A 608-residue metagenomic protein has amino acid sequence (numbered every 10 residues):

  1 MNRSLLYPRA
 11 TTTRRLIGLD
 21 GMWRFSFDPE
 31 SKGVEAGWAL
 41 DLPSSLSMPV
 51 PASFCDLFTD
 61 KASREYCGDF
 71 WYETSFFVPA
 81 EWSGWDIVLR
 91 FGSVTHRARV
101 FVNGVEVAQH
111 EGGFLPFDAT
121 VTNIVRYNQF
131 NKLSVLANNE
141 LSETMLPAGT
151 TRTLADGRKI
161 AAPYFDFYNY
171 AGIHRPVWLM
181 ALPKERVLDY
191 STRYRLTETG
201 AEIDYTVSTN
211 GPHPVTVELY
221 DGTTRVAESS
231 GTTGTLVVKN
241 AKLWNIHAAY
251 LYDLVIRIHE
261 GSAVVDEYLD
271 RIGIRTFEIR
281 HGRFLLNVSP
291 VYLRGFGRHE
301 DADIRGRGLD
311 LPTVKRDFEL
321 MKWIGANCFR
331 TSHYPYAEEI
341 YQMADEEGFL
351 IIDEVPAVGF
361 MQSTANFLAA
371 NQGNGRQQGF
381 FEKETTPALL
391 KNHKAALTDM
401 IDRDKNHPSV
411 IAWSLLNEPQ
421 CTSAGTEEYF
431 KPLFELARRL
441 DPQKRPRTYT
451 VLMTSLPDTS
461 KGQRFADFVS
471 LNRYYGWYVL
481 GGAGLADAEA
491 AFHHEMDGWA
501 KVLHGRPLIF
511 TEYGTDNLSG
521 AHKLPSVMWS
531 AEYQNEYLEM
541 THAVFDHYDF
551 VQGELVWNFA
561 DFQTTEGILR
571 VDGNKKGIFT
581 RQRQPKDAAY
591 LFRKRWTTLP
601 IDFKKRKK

Functional and structural regions predicted by a protein language model:
M1-M343, E347-I351, A396, I411-A412 (+6 more regions): Secreted/periplasmic carbohydrate-active enzymes, especially glycoside hydrolases
D204-T206, F318-L320, C328-R595, K604-K605: Substrate-binding/catalytic cleft of secreted carbohydrate-active enzymes, primarily glycoside hydrolases
